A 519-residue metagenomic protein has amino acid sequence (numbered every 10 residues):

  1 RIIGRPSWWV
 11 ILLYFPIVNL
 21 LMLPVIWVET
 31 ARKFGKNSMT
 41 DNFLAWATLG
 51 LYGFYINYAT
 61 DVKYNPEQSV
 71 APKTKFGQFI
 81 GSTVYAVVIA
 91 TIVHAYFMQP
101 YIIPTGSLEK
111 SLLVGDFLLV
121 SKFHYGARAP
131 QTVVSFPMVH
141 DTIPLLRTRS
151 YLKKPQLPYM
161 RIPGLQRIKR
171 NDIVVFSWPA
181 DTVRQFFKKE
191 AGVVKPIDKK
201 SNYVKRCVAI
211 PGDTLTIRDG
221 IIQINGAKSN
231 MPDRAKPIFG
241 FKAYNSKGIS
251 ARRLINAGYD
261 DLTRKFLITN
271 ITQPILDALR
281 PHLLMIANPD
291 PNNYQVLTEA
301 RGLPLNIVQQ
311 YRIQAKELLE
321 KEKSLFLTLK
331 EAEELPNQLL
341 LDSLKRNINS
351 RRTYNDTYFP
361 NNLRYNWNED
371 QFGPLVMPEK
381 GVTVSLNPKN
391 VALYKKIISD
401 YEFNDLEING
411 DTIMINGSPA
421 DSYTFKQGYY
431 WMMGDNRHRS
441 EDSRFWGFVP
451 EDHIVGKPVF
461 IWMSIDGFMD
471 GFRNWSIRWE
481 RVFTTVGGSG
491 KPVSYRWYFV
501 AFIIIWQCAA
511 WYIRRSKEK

Functional and structural regions predicted by a protein language model:
R1-N65, F97: Membrane-cytosol interface at the C-terminal ends of transmembrane alpha helices in small multi-pass membrane proteins
V62, P66-K519: Extended hydrophobic leader/signal-anchor segments used for secretion and membrane insertion
